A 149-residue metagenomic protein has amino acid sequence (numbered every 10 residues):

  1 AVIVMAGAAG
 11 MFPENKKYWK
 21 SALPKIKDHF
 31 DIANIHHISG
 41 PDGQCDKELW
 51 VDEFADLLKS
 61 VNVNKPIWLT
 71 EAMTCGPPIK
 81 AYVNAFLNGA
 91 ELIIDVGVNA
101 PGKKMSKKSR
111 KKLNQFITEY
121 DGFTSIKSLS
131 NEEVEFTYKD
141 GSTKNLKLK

Functional and structural regions predicted by a protein language model:
A1-A81, N88: Noncatalytic carbohydrate-binding groove/subsite architecture in carbohydrate-active enzymes
T74-K149: Aromatic- and carboxylate-lined catalytic core of secreted/periplasmic carbohydrate-active enzymes
